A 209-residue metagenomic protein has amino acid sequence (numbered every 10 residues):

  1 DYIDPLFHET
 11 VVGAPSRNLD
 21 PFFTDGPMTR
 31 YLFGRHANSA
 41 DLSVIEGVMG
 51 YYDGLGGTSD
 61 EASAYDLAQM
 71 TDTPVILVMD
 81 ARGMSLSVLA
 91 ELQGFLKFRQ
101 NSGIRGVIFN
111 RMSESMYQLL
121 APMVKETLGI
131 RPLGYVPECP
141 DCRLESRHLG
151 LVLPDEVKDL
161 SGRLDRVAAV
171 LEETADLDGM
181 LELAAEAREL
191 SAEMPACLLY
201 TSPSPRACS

Functional and structural regions predicted by a protein language model:
D1-T71, M79-G106, S115-Q118: ATP-dependent carboxylate-amine ligase catalytic core
V75-V78, L133-Y135: Short hydrophobic alpha-helical runs that function as membrane-insertion/retention elements
I76-M79, I108, R206: Short glycine-rich or small-residue beta-strand-to-loop segments that form or flank ligand, phosphate, metal/Fe-S
L86-A196: Internal gly/pro-rich beta-alpha loop/helix module that stabilizes soluble enzyme cofactors or their anionic handles
Y200-P203, A207-C208: Single conserved hydrophobic/aromatic residue that forms the stacking wall/gate of nucleotide- or nucleobase-binding
